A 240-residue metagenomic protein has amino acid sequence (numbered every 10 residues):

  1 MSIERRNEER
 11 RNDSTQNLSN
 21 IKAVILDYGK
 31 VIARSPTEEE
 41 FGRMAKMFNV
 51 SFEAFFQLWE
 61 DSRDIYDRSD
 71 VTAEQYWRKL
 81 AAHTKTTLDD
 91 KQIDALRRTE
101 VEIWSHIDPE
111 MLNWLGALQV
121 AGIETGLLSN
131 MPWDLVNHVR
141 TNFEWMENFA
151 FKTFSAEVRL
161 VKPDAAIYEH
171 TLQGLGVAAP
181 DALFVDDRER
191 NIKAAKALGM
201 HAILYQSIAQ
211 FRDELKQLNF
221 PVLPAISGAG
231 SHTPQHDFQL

Functional and structural regions predicted by a protein language model:
S2-K22, L26, Q119, L128 (+1 more regions): Asp-based, Mg2+/Mn2+-dependent phosphohydrolase catalytic module
N17-N113, V120, P132-L135: N-terminal helical cap/lid subdomain that shapes the substrate entry/recognition surface in HAD-like hydrolases
V50, T86, I123, V177 (+1 more regions): Short glycine/serine/threonine/alanine-rich loop segments
